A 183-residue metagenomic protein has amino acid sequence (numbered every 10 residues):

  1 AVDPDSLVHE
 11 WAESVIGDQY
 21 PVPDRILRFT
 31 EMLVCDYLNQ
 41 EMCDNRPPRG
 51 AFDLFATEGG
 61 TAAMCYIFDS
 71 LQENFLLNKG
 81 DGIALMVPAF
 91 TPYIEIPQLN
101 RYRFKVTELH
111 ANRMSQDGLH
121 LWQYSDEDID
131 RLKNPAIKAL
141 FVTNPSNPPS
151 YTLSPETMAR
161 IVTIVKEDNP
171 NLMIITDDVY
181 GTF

Functional and structural regions predicted by a protein language model:
D3-N169, G181-F183: Conserved core of the PLP fold type I
N171-M173: Structural preference for beta-strand elements that scaffold enzyme active sites
D177-D178: Walker B catalytic acidic pair
